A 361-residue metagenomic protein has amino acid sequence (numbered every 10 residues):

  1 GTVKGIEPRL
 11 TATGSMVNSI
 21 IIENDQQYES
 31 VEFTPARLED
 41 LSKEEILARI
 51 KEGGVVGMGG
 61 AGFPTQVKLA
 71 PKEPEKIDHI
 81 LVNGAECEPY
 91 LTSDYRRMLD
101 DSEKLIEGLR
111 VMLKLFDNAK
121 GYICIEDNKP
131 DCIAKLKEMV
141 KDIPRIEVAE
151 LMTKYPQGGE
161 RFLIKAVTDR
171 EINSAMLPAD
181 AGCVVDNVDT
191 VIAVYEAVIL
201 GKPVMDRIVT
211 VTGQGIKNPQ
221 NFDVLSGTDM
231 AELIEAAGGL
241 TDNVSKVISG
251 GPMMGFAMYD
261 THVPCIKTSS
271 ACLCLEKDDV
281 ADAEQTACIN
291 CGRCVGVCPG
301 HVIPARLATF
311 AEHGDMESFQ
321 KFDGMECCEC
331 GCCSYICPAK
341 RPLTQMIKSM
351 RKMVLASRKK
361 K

Functional and structural regions predicted by a protein language model:
G1-V3: Conserved hydrophobic positions within beta-strands
G5-F63, P74, P130: Acidic low-complexity segments
I22-Q26, G84, G213: Flexible glycine-/small-residue-rich
S30, G57, I80-D94, G215: Gly-rich Lys/Arg/Thr-decorated short loops/hinges at beta-loop-alpha junctions or inter-strand turns that position
L99-K114: Histidine-anchored nucleotide/phosphate-binding helix
N118-M230, A236-T241, G251: Hydrophobic alpha-helical positions that pack around
K154-G158, F162-E171, I199-G201, G238-I289: Active-site gating/interface segments in enzymes
S269-Q285, V295, P299-K361: Ferredoxin-type iron-sulfur electron-transfer modules in oxidoreductases and energy-metabolism complexes
